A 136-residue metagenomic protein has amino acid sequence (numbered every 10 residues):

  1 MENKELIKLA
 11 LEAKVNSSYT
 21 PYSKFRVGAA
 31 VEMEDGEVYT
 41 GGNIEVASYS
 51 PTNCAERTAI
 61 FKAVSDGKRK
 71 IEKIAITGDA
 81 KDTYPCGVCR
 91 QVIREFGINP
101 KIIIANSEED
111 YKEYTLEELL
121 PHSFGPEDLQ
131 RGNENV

Functional and structural regions predicted by a protein language model:
K4-T20: Short, basic/aromatic recognition patches
E5, E118, P126-V136: Feature of Fe-S/electron-transfer and energy-metabolism proteins that preferentially highlights extended coupling
A10, A29-A30, A59, A63: Small-residue (primarily alanine) positions within well-ordered alpha-helices, especially packing/interaction faces
S17-S23, R90-E95: Short linear motifs in intrinsically disordered
S23-M33: Short beta-strand scaffold segments in enzyme catalytic cores
T40-D128: Zn2+-dependent cytidine deaminase-like catalytic core
